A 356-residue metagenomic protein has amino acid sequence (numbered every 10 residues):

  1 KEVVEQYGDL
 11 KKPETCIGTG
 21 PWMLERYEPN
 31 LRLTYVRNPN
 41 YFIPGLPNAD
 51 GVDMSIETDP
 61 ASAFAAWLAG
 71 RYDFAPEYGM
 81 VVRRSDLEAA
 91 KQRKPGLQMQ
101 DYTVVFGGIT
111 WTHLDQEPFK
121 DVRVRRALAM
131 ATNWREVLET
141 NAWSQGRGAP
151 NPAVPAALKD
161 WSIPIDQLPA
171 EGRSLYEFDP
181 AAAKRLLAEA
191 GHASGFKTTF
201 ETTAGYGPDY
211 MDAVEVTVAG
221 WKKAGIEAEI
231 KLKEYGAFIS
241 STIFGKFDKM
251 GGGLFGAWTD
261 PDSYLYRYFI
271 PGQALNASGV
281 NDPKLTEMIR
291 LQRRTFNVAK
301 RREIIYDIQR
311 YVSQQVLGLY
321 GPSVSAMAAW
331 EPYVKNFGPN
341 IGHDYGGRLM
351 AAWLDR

Functional and structural regions predicted by a protein language model:
K1-P47, G51, P180-A181, R185: Gly/Pro-rich hinge or "lid" segments in bacterial periplasmic/extracellular proteins
K1-T19, M23, Q98-M99, A127-M130 (+2 more regions): Exposed, low-complexity coil/turn segments of extracytoplasmic
Y7-P13, P39-D86, R126, V218 (+2 more regions): Ligand-site clamp/hinge motif
G20-M23, L33-T34, D50-S55, F74 (+1 more regions): Short, well-ordered beta-strand elements
L24-Y27, N141, E171-S174, F200-P208: Short beta-strand->loop
E25-V36, D53-Q116, R135, E139-T140: Extracellular/periplasmic solute-recognition and catalytic clefts
E28-R32, R37, Q100-D101, V105-G108 (+4 more regions): Detector for C-terminal structural segments
F119-D121: Primarily short, surface-exposed interaction patches in extracytoplasmic proteins
